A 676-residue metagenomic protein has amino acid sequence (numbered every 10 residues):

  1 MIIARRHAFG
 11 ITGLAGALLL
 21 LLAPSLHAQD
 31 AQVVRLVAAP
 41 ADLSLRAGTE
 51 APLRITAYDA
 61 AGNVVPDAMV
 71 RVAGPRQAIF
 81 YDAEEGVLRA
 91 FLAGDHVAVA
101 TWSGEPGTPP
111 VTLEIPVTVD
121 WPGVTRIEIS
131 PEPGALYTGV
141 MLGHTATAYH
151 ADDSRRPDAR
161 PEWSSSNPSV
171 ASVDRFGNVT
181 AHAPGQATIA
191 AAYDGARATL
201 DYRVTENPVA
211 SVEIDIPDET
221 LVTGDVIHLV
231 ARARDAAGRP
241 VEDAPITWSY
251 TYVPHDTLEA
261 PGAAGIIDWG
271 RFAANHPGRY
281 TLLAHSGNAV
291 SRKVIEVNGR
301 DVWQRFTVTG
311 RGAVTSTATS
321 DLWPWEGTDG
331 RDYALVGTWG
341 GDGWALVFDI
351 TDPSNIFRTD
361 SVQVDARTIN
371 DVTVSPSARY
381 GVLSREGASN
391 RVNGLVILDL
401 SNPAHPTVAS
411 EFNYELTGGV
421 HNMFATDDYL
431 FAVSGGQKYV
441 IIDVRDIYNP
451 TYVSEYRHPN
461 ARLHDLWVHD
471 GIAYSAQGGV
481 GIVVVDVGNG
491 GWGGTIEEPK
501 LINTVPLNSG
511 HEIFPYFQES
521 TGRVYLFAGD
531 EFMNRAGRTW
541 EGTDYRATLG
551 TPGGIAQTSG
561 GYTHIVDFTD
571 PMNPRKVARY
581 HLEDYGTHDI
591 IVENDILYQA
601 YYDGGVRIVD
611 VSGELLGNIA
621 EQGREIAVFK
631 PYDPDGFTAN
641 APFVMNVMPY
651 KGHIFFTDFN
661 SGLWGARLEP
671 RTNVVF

Functional and structural regions predicted by a protein language model:
I2-L14: Bacterial N-terminal signal peptides that target proteins for export
G10, D30-Q32, D567: Intrinsic structural disorder/low-complexity segments
T12-A23: Bacterial N-terminal signal peptides
P24-A28: Sec/Tat signal peptide C-region and signal peptidase I cleavage site
Q29-W303: Extracytoplasmic soluble-region selector
L258, W269, N275-F676: Feature marking well-ordered beta-strand scaffolds used for ligand recognition
